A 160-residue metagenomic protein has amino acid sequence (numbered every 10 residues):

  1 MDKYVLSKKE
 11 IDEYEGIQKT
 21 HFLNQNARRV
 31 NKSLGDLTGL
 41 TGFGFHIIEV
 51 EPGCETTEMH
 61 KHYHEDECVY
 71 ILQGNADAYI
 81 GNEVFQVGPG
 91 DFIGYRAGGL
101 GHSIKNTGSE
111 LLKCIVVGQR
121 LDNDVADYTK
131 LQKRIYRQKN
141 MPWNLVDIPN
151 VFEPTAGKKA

Functional and structural regions predicted by a protein language model:
M1-G42, Y128-A160: A short, N-terminal "cap"/entry segment at the start of jelly-roll beta-barrel domains of the cupin/DSBH fold
R28-S33, H46-H62: Conserved short histidine dyad/triad with adjacent acidic residue
N31, G44-I47, G101, L111: Conserved beta-strand residues within beta-sheet cores
G39, A97-D124: Ligand-binding loop in jelly-roll beta-barrel domains
I47-E51, K61-Y79, V117-L121: Short, conserved beta-strand element in jelly-roll/cupin
N82-A97: Short acidic-glycine-tyrosine-enriched beta hairpin
